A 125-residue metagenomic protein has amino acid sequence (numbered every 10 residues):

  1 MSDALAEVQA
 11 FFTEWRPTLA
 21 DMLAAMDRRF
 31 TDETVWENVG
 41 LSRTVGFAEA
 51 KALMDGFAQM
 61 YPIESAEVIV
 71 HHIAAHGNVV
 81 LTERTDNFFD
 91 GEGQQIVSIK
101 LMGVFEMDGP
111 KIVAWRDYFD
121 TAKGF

Functional and structural regions predicted by a protein language model:
S2-D21, R29: Short, aromatic-enriched amphipathic alpha-helices that serve as compact interaction elements
L5, L23-N78: A solvent-exposed, acidic/Ser-Thr-rich amphipathic alpha-helical stretch
V35, Q94, K111-V113: Residue-level signal for well-ordered, solvent-exposed loop/turn and beta-edge residues enriched in charged/polar side
K51-D55, E83-F88: Short Pro/Gly-enriched beta-strand edge/turn motifs at strand-loop
M60-I63, F88-I96: Short, cysteine-centered beta-strand-loop-beta hairpins and adjacent loop/turn segments enriched in charged/polar
V68-A74, T85-N87, K100-E106: Hydrophobic/aromatic beta-strand elements that line small-molecule binding cavities or substrate pockets in beta-rich
K100-F125: Short beta-strand edge/turn micro-motifs at domain boundaries
